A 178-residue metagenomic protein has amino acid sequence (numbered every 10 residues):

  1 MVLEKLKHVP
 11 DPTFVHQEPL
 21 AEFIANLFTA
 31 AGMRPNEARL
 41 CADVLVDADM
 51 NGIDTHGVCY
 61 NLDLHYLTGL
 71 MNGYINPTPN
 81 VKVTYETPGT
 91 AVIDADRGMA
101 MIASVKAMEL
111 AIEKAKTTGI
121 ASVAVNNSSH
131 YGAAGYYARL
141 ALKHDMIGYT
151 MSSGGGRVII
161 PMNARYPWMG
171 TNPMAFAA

Functional and structural regions predicted by a protein language model:
M1-A31: Generic N-terminal amphipathic, Lys/Arg-enriched alpha-helix
I24, A111, Y137: Aromatic/hydrophobic pocket-lining residues that form π-stacking "cages" and hydrophobic walls in ligand
L27, V92-D96, A121-N126: Short glycine-rich or small-residue beta-strand-to-loop segments that form or flank ligand, phosphate, metal/Fe-S
T29-G32, D49-D54: N-terminal and secondary-structure boundary signal
P35-V46: Short, well-structured alpha-helical segments
H56-I112: Active-site cofactor/substrate anionic-group-binding motifs, chiefly glycine- and Lys/Arg-rich phosphate-binding loops
L110-V123: Conserved catalytic cysteine-centered active-site region of acyl-thioester-dependent Claisen-condensing enzymes
I120-A178: Glycine-rich anion/phosphate-binding loop at the beta-strand->alpha-helix junction
